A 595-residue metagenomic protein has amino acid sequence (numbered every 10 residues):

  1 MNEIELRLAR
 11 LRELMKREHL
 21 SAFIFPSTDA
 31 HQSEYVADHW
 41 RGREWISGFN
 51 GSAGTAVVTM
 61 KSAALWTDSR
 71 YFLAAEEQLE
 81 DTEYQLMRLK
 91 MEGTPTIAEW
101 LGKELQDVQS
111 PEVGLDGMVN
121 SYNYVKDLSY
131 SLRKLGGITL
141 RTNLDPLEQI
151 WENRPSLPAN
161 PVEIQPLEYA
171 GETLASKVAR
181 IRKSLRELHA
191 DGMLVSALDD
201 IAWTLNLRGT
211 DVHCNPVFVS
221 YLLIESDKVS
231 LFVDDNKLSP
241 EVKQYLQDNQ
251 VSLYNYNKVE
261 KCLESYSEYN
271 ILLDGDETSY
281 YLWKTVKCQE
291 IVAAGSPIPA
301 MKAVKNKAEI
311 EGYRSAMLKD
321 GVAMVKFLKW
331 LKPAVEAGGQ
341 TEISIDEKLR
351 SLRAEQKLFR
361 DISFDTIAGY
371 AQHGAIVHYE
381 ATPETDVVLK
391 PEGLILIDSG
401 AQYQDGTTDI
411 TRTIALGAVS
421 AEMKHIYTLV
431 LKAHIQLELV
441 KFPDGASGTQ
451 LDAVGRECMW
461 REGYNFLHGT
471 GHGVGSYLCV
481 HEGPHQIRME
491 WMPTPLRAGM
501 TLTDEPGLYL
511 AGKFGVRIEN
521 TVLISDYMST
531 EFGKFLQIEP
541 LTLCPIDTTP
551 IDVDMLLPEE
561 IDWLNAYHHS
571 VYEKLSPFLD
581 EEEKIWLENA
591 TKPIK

Functional and structural regions predicted by a protein language model:
M1-K595: Active-site neighborhoods and metal-handling regions in enzymes and metal-associated proteins
